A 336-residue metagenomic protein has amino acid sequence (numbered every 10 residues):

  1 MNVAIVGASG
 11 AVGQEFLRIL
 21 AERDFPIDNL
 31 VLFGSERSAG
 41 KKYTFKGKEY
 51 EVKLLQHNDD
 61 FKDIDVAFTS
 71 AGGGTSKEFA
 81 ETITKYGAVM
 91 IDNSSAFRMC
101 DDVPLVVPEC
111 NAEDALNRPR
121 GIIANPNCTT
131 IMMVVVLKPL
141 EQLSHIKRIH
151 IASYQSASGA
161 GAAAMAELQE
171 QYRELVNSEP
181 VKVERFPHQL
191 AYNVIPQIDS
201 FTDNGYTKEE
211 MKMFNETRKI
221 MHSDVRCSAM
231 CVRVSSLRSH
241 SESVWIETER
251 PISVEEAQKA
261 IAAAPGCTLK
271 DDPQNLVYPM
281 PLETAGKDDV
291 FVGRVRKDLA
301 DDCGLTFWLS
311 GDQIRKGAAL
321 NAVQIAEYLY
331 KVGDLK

Functional and structural regions predicted by a protein language model:
M1-L190, R226, K259, V290-F291 (+4 more regions): N-terminal Rossmann-like NAD(P) cofactor-binding subdomain of oxidoreductases, focused on the glycine-rich
A67, A157-K336: Charged docking surfaces used in two-component/phosphorelay signaling
